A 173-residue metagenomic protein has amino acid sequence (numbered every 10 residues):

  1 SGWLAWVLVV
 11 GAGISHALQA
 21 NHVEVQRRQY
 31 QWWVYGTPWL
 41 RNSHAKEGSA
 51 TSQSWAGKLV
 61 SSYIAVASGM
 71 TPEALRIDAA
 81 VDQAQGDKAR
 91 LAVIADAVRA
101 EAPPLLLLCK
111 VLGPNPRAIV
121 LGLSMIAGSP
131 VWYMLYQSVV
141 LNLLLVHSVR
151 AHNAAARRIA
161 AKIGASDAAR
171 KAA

Functional and structural regions predicted by a protein language model:
S1-N21, I126: Multi-pass membrane catalytic core of lipid/isoprenoid biosynthesis enzymes
S15, H22, R28-A173: C-terminal membrane-associated helical module and adjoining short loops/tails
